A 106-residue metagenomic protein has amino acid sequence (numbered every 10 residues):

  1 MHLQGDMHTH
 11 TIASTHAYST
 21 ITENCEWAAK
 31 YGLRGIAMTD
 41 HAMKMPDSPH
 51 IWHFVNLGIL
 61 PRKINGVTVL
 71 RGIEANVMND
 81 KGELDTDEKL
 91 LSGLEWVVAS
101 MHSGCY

Functional and structural regions predicted by a protein language model:
H2, D47-Y106: Extended substrate/RNA-proximal surfaces in nucleic-acid metabolism proteins
Q4-T15, M38-H41: Histidine-centered catalytic micro-motifs
H8, A28, D40, V69 (+1 more regions): Divalent metal-coordination and catalytic microenvironments
T15-S19, D47-H50: Short, solvent-exposed loop/turn segments at secondary-structure boundaries
A17-W27, D80-E88: Short, acidic/polar
T22-I36, I59-R62: Alpha-helical scaffold segments that flank or form the walls of functional sites
R34-G35, T39, E95: Short acidic/polar active-site loop segments enriched in Thr and Asp
A42-P46: Conserved short loop/turn motifs at secondary-structure junctions
